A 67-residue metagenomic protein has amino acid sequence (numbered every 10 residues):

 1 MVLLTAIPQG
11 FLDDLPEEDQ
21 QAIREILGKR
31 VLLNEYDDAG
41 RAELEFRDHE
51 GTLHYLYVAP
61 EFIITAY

Functional and structural regions predicted by a protein language model:
M1-Y67: Basic/aromatic-rich interaction segments and small domains that mediate binding to polyanionic partners
